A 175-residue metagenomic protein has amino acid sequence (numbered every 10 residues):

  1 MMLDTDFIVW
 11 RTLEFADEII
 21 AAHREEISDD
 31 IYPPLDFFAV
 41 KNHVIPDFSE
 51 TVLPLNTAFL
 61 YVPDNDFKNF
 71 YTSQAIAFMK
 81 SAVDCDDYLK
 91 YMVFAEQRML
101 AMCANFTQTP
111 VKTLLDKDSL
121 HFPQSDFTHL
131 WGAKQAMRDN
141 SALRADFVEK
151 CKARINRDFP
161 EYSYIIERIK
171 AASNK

Functional and structural regions predicted by a protein language model:
M1-K175: Glycosyltransferase catalytic domains, chiefly GT-A lineage
